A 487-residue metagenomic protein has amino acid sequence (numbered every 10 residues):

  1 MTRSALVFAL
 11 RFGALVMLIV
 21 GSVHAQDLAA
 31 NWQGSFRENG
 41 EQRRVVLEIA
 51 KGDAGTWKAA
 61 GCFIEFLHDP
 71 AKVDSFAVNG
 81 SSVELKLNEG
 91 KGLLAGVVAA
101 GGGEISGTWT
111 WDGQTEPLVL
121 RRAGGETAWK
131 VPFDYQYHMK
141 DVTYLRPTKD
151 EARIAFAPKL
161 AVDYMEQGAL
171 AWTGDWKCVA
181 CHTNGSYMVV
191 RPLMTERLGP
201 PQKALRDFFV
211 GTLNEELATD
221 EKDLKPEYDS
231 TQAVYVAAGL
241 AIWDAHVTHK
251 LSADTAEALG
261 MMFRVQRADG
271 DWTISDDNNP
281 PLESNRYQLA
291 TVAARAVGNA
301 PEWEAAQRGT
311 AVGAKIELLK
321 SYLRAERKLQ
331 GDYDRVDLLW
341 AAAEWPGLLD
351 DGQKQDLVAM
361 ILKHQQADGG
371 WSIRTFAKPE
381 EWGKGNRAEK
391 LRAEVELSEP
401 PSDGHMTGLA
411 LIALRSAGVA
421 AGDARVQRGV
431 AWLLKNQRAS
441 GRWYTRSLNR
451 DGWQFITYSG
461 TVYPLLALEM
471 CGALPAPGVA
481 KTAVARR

Functional and structural regions predicted by a protein language model:
M1-F8: N-terminal secretory signal peptides that target proteins for export/translocation
A9-G21: Bacterial N-terminal signal peptides
Q26-L118: Central antiparallel beta-sheet cores of small beta-barrel/beta-sandwich binding domains
R121-G125: Short beta-strand edge segments in extracellular beta-sheet folds
Y135-F156, G174-P200, T219-G260, R267-I316 (+3 more regions): An alpha-helical repeat/solenoid feature that recognizes helix-turn-helix modules
Q202-A218: Active-site-surrounding "flap" and adjacent substrate/cofactor-binding loops of secreted or lumenal enzymes, prototyped
P477-A485: Intrinsically disordered, low-complexity segments enriched in small/polar and acidic residues
